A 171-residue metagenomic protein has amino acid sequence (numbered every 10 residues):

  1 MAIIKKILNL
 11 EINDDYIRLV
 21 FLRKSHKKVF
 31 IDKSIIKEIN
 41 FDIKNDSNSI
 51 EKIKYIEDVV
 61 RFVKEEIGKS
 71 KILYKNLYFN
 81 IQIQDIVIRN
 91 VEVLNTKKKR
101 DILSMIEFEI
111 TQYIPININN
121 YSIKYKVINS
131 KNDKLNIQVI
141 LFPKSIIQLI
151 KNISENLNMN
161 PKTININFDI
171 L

Functional and structural regions predicted by a protein language model:
M1-I4: Entry/capping segment at the start of metal-dependent catalytic domains with acidic active-site entry clusters
K6-K33, K131-L171: Small-residue (GG/TT-enriched) beta-loop-alpha framework at ligand/catalytic clefts
I7, V63, I72-Q84, S154 (+1 more regions): Short glycine-rich phosphate-binding loop at a beta-alpha junction
Y16-E51, E92-K97: Short glycine-rich, Thr/Ser-proximal phosphate-binding strand/loop in the N-terminal lobe of ATP-dependent enzymes
S25, E65-K69, E109-N117, N156: Conserved, well-folded catalytic cores of nucleic-acid-processing and energy-transducing macromolecular machines
I31, E57-V60, I67-Y78, T96: Phosphate- and other anionic-substrate recognition elements at nucleic-acid/protein interfaces
S34-N40, Y78-V87: A short glycine/small-residue-enriched secondary-structure motif
I81-I137: Internal amphipathic helical hairpin motif
